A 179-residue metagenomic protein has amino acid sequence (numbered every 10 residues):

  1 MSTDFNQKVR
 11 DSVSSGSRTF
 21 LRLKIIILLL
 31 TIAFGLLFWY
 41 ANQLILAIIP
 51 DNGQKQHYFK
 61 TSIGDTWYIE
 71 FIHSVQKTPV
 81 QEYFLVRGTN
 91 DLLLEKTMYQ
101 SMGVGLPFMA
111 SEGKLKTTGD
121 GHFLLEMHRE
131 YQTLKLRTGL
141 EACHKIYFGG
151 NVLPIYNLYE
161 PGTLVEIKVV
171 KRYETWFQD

Functional and structural regions predicted by a protein language model:
S2, F20-L23, R172-D179: Short, extreme N-terminal leader segments that mark the start of a protein/domain
S2-V9, L44-I48, Q56-I63: RNA-interacting cores
T3-R22: Positively charged N-terminal leader segments that act as targeting/secretion signals
K24-Y40: Hydrophobic membrane-insertion alpha-helices, especially the h-region of bacterial N-terminal signal peptides
A33-L36, K55-Q56, Q81-Y83, M109-G113 (+1 more regions): Intrinsically disordered, low-complexity boundary segments flanking structured domains
L36-N52: Aromatic-capped interface at the extracytoplasmic side of an N-terminal signal-anchor transmembrane helix
I49-Y99: N-terminal secretory signal peptides
L92-L94, G105-D179: Mature, soluble, non-transmembrane domains
